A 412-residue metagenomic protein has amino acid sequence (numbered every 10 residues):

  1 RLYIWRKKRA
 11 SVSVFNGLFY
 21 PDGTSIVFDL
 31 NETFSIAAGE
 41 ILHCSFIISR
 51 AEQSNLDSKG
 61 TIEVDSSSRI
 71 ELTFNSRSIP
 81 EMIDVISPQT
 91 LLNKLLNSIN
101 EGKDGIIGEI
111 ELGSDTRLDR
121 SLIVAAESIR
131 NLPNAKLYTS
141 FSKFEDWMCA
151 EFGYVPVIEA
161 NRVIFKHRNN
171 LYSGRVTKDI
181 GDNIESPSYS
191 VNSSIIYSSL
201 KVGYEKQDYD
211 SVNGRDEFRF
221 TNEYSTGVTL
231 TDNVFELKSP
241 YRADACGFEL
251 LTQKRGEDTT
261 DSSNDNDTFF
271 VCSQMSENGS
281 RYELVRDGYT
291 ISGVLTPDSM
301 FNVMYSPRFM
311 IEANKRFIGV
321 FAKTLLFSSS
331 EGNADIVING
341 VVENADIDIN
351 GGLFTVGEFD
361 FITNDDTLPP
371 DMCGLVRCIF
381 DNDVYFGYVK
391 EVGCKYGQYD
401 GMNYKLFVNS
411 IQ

Functional and structural regions predicted by a protein language model:
L2-R9: Short, surface-exposed beta-strand/strand-loop-strand elements in extracellular ectodomains
S11-P21, V64-F74, V157-I158, I164-V191 (+3 more regions): Acidic, low-complexity/disordered segments
P21-S35: Exposed aromatic-hydrophobic patches
N31-A51: Noncatalytic modules at the cell exterior or secretory-pathway interfaces, chiefly beta-strand-rich lectin/adhesion
I48-L91: Exposed low-complexity, polar/acidic, P/S/T/G-rich flexible segments that act as propeptides, protease-susceptible
E81-L112, K136-A160: Amphipathic, non-transmembrane alpha-helical segments in extracytoplasmic/periplasmic proteins
S114-K201: Short beta-strand-centered interaction patches in the first periplasmic/extracellular domains of large envelope
S193-R316: Extended alpha-helical scaffolding regions
